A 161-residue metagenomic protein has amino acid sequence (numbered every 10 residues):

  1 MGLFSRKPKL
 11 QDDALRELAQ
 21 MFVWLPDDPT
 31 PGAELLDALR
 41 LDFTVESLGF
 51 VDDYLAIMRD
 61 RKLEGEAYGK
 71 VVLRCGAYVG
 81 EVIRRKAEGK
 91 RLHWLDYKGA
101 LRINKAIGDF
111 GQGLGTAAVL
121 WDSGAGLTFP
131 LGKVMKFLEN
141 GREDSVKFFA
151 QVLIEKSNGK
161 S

Functional and structural regions predicted by a protein language model:
G2-K70: N-terminal low-complexity, intrinsically disordered segments
L15-E17, A87, L114, P130: Intrinsically disordered, low-complexity regions enriched in Ser/Pro/Gly/Gln/His and often acidic
L55-M58, V82, K86-A87, F137-G141 (+1 more regions): Generic structural signal for hydrophobic core residues of well-folded globular domains
G65-A117: Amphipathic, interaction-prone secondary-structure segments
D109-S161: A recognition module on extended beta-rich or small alphabeta surfaces enriched in W/G with H and D/E
